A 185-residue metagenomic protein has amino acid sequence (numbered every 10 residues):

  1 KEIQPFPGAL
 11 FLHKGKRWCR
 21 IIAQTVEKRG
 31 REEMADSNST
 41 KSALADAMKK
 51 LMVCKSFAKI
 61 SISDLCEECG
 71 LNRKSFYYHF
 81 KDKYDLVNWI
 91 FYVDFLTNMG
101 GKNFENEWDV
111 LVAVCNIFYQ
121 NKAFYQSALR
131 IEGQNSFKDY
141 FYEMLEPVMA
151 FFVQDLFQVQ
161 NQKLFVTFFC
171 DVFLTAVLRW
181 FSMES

Functional and structural regions predicted by a protein language model:
Q4, I22-A23: Residues marking helix boundaries in flexible regions
H13, R20-I21, E27: Short, positively charged and aromatic/hydrophobic N-terminal segments
N38-K49, V53, A58-I62, E67-G70 (+4 more regions): An amphipathic alpha-helix adjacent to DNA-recognition modules
V93, A128-Q134: Short linear capping/connector segments at secondary-structure termini
K102, Y125-A128, V153, W180 (+1 more regions): Secondary-structure edge/capping motif, primarily at the C-terminal ends of alpha-helices and the immediately following
A113, E132-T175: Amphipathic alpha-helical packing segments from all-alpha helical-bundle domains
